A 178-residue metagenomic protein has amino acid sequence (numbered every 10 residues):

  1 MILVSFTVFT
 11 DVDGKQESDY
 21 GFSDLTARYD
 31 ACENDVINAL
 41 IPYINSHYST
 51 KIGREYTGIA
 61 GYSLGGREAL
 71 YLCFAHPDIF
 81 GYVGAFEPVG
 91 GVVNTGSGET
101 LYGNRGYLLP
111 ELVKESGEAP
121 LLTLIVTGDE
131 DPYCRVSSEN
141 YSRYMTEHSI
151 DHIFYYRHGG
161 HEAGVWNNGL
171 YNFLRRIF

Functional and structural regions predicted by a protein language model:
M1-F178: Non-catalytic cap/lid and distal C-terminal segments of serine-dependent acyl enzymes
